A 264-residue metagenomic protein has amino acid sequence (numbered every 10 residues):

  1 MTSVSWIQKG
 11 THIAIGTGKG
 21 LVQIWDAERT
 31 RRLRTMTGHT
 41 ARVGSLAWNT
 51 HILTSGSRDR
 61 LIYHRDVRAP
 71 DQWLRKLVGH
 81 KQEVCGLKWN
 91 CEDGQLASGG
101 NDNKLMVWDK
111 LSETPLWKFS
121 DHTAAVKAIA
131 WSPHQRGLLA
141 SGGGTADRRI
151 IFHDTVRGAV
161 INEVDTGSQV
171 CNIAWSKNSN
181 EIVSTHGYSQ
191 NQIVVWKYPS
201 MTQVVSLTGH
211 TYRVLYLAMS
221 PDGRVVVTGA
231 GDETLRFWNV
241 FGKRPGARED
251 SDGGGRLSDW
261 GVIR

Functional and structural regions predicted by a protein language model:
M1, M36-V43, L77-V84, S120-V126 (+6 more regions): WD40/WD-repeat beta-propeller blade N-cap
S5, E28, T35-G38, W48 (+10 more regions): WD40 beta-propeller blade-start loop/N-cap
S5-G10, G16, S45-I52, L87-G94 (+7 more regions): Loop/turn segments within WD40 beta-propeller blades
K9, R32, R42, N49-I52 (+13 more regions): WD40/WD-repeat beta-propeller blade-loop signature
H12, L21, T40, L61-Y63 (+7 more regions): A conserved positional marker within WD40/Gbeta-like beta-propeller blades
G16-K19, G56-D59, E92, S98-D102 (+3 more regions): Conserved strand-to-loop turn within each blade of WD40 beta-propeller repeats
V22-D26, L46, I62-V67, L87 (+5 more regions): WD40-repeat beta-propellers
G167-Q169, N180, S189-Q192, P199-R264: Terminal intrinsically disordered, low-complexity extensions flanking WD-repeat/beta-propeller proteins
